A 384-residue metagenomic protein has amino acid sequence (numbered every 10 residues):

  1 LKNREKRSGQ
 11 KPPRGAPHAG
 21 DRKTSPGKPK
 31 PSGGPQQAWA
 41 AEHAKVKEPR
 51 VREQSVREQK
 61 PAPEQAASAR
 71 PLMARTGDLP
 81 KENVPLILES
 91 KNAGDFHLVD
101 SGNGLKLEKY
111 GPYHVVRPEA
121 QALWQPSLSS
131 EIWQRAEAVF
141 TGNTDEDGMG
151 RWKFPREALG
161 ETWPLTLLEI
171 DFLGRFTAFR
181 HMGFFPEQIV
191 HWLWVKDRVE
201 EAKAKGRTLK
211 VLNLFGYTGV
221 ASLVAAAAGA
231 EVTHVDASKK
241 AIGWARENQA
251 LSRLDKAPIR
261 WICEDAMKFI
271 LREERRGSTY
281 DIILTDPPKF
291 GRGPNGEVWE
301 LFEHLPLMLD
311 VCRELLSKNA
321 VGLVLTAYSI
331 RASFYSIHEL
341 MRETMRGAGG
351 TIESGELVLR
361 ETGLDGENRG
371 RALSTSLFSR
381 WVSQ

Functional and structural regions predicted by a protein language model:
L1-L123, I132: Non-catalytic accessory regions of SAM-dependent methyltransferases
L88-E108, V115-P186, L193: Non-catalytic substrate-recognition/targeting regions of SAM-dependent transferases
G206-Y217: Conserved class I S-adenosyl-L-methionine
T218-A230: Conserved SAM-binding loop of SAM-dependent methyltransferases across substrates and taxa, primarily the Class I
E231-A237: Conserved SAM-binding motif I beta-strand of class I
S238-L284: S-adenosyl-L-methionine
A266-G347: S-adenosylmethionine
A320-Q384: C-terminal catalytic and target-recognition region of SAM-dependent MTase-like enzymes, primarily methyltransferases
